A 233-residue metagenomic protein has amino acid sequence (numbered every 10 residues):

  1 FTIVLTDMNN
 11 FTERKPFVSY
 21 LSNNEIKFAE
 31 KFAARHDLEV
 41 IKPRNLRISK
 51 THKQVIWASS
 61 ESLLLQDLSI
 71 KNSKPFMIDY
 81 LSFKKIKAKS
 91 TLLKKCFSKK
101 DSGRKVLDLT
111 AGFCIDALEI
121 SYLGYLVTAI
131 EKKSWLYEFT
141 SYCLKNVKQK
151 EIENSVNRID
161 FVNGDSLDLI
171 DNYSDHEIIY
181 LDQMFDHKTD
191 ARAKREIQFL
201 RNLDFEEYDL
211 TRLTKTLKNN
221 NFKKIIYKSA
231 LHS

Functional and structural regions predicted by a protein language model:
L5-R104: S-adenosyl-L-methionine
L109: Conserved beta-strand/loop positions that form the S-adenosyl-L-methionine
F113-Y125: Conserved SAM-binding loop of SAM-dependent methyltransferases across substrates and taxa, primarily the Class I
L126-E131: Conserved SAM-binding motif I beta-strand of class I
K132-D175: S-adenosyl-L-methionine
H176-L181: Short SAM/SAH-binding signature in class I
M184-R212: Mobile active-site "lid"/loop adjacent to the S-adenosyl-L-methionine
L210-S233: Conserved Class I SAM-dependent methyltransferase catalytic core
